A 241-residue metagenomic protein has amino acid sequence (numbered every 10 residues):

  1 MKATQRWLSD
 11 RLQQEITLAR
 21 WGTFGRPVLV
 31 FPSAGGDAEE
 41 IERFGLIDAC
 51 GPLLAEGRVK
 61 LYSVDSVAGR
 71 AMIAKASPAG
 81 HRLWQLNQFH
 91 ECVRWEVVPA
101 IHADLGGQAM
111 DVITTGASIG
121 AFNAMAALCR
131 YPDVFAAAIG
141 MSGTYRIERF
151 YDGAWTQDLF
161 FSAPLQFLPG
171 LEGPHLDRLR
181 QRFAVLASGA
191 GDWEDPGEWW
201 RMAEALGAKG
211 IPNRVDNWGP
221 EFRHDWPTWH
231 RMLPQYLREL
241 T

Functional and structural regions predicted by a protein language model:
M1-T241: Non-catalytic cap/lid and distal C-terminal segments of serine-dependent acyl enzymes
